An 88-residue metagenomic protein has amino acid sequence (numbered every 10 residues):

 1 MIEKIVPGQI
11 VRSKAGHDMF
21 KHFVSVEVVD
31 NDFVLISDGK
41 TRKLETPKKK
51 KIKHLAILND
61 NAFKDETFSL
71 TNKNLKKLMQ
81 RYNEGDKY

Functional and structural regions predicted by a protein language model:
M1-P7, K14-A15, V24-Y88: Ferredoxin-like alpha/beta domains used as RNA- or RNAP-binding modules
